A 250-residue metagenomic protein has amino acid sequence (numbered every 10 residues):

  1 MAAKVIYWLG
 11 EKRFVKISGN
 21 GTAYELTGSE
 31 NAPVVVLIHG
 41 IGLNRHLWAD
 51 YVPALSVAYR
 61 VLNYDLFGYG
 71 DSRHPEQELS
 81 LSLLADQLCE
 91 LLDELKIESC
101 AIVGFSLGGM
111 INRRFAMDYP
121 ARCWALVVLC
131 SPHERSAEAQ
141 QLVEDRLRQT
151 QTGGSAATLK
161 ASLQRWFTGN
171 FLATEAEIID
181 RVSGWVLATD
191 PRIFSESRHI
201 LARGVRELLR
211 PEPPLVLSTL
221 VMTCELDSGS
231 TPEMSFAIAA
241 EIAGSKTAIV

Functional and structural regions predicted by a protein language model:
N20-H74, L91: Conserved HGGG/HGGXW glycine-rich cap/lid loop of the alpha/beta-hydrolase fold
S82-C100: Conserved acidic catalytic loop of the alpha/beta-hydrolase fold
G104-G108, N112: Gly/Ala-rich beta-loop-alpha elbow adjacent to hydrolase catalytic centers
R113-D118, R122-G154: Flexible "cap/lid" loop of the alpha/beta hydrolase fold
A137-L142, G153-P213: Conserved alpha/beta-hydrolase catalytic His-Asp/Glu region
L215, V221-T223: Short beta-strand/loop motif that positions the catalytic acidic residue of the alpha/beta-hydrolase fold
E225-S230: Acidic catalytic loop of the alpha/beta-hydrolase fold
P232-V250: Catalytic histidine neighborhood in serine/cysteine hydrolases with alpha/beta-hydrolase-type architecture
